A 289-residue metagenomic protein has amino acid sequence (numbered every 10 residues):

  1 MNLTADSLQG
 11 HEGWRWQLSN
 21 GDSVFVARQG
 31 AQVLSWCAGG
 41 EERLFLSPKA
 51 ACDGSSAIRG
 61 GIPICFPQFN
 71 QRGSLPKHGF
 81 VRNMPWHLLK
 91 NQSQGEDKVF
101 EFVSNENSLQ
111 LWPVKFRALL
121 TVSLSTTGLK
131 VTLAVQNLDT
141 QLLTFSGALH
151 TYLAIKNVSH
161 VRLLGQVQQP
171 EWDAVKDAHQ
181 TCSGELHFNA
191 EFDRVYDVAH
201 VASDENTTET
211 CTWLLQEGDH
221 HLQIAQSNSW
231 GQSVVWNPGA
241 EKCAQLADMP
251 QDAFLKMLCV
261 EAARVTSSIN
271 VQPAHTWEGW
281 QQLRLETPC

Functional and structural regions predicted by a protein language model:
M1-S19, Q29, L109, R117 (+1 more regions): Beta-strand-rich recognition/accessory modules
M1-W14, L44, L89-V99, L164: Membrane-protein biogenesis/insertion across secretory and organellar systems
W14, V24, F100, A118-L120 (+5 more regions): Hydrophobic residues positioned within well-ordered beta-strands of beta-sheet architectures
N20-K77: Acidic-aromatic substrate-binding/catalytic surfaces of carbohydrate-active enzymes
V24-A27, S123, L129-N137, W213-L215 (+1 more regions): Beta-strand cores of secreted/periplasmic/IMS beta-sandwich domains, seen most often in copper-related folds
P76-S125: Extended, loop-rich substrate-binding clefts of extracytoplasmic carbohydrate-active enzymes
E106-F145, L149-H150: Acidic, contiguous internal or C-terminal segments within carbohydrate-active enzymes that form a structured patch used
L142-T144, Y152-S233: Active-site/ligand-binding surface loops and adjacent short beta/alpha elements that line catalytic pockets across
